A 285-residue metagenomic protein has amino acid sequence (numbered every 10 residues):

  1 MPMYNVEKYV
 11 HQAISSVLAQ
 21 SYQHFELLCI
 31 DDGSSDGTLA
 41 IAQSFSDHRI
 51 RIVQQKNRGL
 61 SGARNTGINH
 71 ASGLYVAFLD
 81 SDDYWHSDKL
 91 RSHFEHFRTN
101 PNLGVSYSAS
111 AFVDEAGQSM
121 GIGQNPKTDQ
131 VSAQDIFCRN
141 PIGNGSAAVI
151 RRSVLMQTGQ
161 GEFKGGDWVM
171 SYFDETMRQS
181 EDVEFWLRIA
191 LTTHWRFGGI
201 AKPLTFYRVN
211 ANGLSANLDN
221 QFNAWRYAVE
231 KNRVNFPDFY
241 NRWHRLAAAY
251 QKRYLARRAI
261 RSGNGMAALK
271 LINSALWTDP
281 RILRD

Functional and structural regions predicted by a protein language model:
P2, V6-Y9, S34: Donor nucleotide-sugar binding loop of glycosyltransferases
I14-K56: Acidic donor-binding segment of Leloir-type glycosyltransferases
Q55-A71, S92: Glycine-rich, basic loop-to-helix element that forms the pyrophosphate-binding segment of sugar-nucleotide handling
N69, P126-N223: Conserved nucleotide-sugar donor-binding catalytic segment
V76: Short aromatic/hydrophobic "clamp" motif used to bind/position activated sugar donors
D80-Y84, A109: The conserved acidic donor/metal-binding loop of glycosyltransferases
D88-I122: Conserved donor NDP-sugar-binding/catalytic core segment of glycosyltransferases
E184, L191-F197, K202-D285: C-terminal subregions of glycosyltransferases and related glycan-biosynthesis enzymes
